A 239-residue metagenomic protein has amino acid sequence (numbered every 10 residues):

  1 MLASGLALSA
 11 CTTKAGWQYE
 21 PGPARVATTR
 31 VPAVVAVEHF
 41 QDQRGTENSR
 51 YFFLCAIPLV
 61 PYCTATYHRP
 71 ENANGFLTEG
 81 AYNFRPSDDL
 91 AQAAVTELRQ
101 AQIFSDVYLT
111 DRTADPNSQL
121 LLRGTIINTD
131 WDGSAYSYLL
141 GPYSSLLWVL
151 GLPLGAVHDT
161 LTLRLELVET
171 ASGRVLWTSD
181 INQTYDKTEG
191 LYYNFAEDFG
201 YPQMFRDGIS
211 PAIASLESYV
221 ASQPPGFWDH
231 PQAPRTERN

Functional and structural regions predicted by a protein language model:
M1-C11: Sec-dependent bacterial lipoprotein signal peptides
C11-Q100, I181, N194, I213-N239: A structural "domain/chain start" motif
T12-G22, S105, T110-R174: Surface-exposed short loop/turn segments
H39-D42, T125-D132, N182-Y185: Generic short beta-strand segments
T46-N48, G133-Y136, D186-L191: Short acidic/His/Gly/Ser-rich catalytic and metal-binding motifs that mark active-site loops of diverse hydrolases
L54, T125, L139-G141, Y192-A196: Short, charged/polar low-complexity linear motifs in solvent-exposed/disordered segments
T64-Y67, E71-Y82, L150-T162, V168-S218: Short secondary-structure boundary motifs at beta->alpha junctions and helix caps
